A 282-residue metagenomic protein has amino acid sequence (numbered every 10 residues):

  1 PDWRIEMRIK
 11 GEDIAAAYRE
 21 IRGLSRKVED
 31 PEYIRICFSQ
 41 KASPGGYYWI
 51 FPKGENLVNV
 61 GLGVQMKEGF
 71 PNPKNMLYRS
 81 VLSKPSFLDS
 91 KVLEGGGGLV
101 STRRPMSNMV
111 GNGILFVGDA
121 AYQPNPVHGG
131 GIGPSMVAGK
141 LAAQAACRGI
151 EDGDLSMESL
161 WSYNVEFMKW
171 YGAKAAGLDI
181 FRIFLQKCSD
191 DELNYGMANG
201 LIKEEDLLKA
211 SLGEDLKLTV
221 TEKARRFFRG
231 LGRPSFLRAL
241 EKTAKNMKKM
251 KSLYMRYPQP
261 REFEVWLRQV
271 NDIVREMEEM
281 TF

Functional and structural regions predicted by a protein language model:
P1-D89, A121-Q123: Predominantly flavin-linked oxidoreductase catalytic cores and closely associated redox partners
D13-V28, M76-V92, R104-G111, D215-K217 (+1 more regions): Charged, low-complexity, helix/coiled-coil-prone segments
A16, E20, V137-Q144: Residues on a specific face of well-ordered alpha-helices
R26, F38-A42, R103-R104, G113-I114 (+6 more regions): Solvent-exposed, flexible loop/coil residues
V28-C37, P73-L77, M109-Y122, K174-C188 (+1 more regions): Short, Lys/Arg-enriched charge-dense amphipathic segments
P31-K41, V64-K67, L82-S86, E94-T102 (+3 more regions): A general structural signal for short secondary-structure boundary/capping elements
E68-A142, E151, M157-W170, D179 (+1 more regions): FAD/FMN-dependent oxidoreductases across multiple families
C147-F282: C-terminal helical "tail/cap" subdomain of flavin- and related membrane-associated enzymes
